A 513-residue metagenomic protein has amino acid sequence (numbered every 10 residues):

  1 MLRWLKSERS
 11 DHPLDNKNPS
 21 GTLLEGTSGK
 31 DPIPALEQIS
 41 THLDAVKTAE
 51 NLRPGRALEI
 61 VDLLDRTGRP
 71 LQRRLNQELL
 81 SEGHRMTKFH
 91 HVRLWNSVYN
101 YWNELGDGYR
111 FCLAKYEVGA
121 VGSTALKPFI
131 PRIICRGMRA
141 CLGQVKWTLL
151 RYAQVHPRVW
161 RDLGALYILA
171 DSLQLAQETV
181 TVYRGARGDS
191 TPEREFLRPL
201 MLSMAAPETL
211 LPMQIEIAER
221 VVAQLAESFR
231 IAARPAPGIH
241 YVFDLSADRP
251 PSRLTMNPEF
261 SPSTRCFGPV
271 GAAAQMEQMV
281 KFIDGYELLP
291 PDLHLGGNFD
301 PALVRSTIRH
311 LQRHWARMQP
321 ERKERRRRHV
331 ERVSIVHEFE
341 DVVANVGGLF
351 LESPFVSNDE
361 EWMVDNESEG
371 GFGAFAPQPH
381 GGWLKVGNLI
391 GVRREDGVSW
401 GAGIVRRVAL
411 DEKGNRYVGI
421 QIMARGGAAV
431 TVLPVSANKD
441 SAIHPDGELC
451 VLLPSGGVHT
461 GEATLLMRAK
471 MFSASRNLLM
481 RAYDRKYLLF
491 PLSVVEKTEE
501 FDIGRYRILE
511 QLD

Functional and structural regions predicted by a protein language model:
M1, V98, N103-K115, V221-L225 (+5 more regions): Generic hydrophobic, helix-prone segments enriched in Leu/Val/Ile
M1-Y183: Long, leucine/valine-rich, helix-dominated scaffolding and oligomerization segments
A49-R56, L211, S368-G370, Q378: Intrinsic-disorder/low-complexity, polar/charged segments
L79, I134, M138, M204-A205 (+3 more regions): Generic secondary-structure transition motif, activating predominantly at the C-termini of alpha-helices
H156-E331: Extended, domain-scale alpha-helical bundle/helix-rich regions
H294-S399, R407-I422, G426-G427, S436-D513: Short strand-loop-strand
